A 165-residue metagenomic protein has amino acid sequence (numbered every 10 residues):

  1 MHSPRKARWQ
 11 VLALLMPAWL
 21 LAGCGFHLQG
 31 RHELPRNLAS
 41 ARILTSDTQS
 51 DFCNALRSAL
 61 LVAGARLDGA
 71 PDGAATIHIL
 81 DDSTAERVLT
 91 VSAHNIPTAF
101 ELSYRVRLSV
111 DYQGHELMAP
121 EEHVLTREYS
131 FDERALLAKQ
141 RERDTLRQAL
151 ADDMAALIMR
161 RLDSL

Functional and structural regions predicted by a protein language model:
H2, W19-A65, L165: A structural "domain/chain start" motif
H2-A13: Bacterial N-terminal signal peptides that target proteins for export
Q49, C53, A99-S103, R143-A151: Solvent-exposed, acidic/flexible segments
L60-G64, V110-G114, E133, L157-L165: Sec/Tat-exported extracytoplasmic proteins
R66-P71: Interaction modules related to DNA damage response and DNA replication/repair
G73, H78-E122, Y129-R141: Surface-exposed short loop/turn segments
L137-L165: C-terminal/domain-edge helix-coil "capping" segments
